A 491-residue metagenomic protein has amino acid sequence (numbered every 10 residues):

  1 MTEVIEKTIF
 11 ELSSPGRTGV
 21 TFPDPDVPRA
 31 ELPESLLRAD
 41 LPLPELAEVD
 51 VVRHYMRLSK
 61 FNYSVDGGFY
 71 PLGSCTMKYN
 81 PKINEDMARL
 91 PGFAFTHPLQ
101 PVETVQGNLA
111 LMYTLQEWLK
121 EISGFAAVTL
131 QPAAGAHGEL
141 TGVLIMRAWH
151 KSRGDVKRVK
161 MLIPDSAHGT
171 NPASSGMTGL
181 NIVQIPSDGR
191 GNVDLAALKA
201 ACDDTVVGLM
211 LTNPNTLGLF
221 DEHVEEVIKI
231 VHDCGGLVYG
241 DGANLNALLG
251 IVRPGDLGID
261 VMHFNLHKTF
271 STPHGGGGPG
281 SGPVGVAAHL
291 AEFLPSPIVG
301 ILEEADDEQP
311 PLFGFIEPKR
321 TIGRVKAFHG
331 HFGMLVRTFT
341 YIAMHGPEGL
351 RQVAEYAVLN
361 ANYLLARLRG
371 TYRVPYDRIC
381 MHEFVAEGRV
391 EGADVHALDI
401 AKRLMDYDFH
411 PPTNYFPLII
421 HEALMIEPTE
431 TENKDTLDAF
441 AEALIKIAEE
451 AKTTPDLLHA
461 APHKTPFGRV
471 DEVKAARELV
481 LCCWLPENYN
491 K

Functional and structural regions predicted by a protein language model:
M1-A127, L144, V252, L302-V325 (+2 more regions): Non-catalytic terminal extensions of PLP-dependent enzymes
Y63-I83, Q131-E139, F270-G285, H289-L290 (+2 more regions): Conserved phosphate/anionic-ligand binding catalytic regions in large, soluble enzymes, centered on
G67, Q131, H150, G154-D155 (+7 more regions): Short linear functional motifs in flexible/disordered or boundary regions
G107, G138-L312, K319-R320, V395 (+1 more regions): Conserved PLP-enzyme active-site core in the AAT-like
A126-P132, K160-I163: A short, small-residue-rich loop immediately preceding and capping a beta-strand
T129, V183-I185, P412: General small-molecule cofactor/ligand-binding pocket signal
P132, S187, L211-P214, A386-G388 (+1 more regions): Short glycine-centered, acidic/aromatic-flanked micro-motifs in structured strand/loop junctions that mark active-site
T338-T340: Active-site-proximal cap/loop segments of hydrolase catalytic domains
